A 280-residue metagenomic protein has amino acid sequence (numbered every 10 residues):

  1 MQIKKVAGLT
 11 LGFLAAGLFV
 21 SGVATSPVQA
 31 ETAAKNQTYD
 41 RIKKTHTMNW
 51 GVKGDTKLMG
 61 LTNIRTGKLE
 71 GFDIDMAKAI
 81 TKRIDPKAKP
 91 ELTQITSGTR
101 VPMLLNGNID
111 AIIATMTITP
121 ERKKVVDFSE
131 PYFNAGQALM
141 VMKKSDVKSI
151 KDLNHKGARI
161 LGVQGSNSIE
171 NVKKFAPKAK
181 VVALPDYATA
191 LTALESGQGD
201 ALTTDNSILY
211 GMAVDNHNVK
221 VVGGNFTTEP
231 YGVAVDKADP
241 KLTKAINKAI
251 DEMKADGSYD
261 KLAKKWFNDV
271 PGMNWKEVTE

Functional and structural regions predicted by a protein language model:
E31-N36, K43, N167-V181, V221-N225 (+1 more regions): Ligand-binding clefts/hinges and TM-proximal coupling segments of bilobed small-molecule sensing domains
T32-I112: Extracytoplasmic small-molecule ligand-binding "clamshell" domains of the periplasmic binding protein/Venus flytrap
M48-V52, E70, K151-G165: Short loop->beta-strand "edge-of-pocket" segments that line small-molecule binding or catalytic clefts across diverse
I74, R83, K151, S166 (+1 more regions): Extended ligand-binding regions for polar small-molecule ligands
K78, K89-D152: Acidic, polar ligand-binding/catalytic clefts
P90-P102, V147-K148, V182-T192, S196 (+1 more regions): Short helix-initiation/N-cap motifs at beta->coil->alpha
T99, M116-K124, E170-K174, A193-T228: A ligand-binding cleft/hinge motif common to bilobed small-molecule-binding domains
N134-V141, N206, Y210-N247, D269-E280: Periplasmic-binding protein-like
